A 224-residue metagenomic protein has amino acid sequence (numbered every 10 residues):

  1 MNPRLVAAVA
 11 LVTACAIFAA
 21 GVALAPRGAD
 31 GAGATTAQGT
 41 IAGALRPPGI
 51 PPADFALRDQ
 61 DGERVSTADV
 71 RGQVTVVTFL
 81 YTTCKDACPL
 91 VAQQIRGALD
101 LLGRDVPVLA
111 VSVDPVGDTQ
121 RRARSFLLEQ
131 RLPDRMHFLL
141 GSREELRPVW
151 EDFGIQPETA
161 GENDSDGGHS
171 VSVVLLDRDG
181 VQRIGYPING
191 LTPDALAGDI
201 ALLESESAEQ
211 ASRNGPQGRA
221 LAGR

Functional and structural regions predicted by a protein language model:
M1-D54, E206, R213-R224: N-terminal targeting signals for export/organelle localization
P52-A53, T75, S170-V171: Short loop/turn microsegments at loop-to-beta-strand junctions
T67-I95: Short active-site neighborhood of thiol/selenol oxidoreductases, capturing the structured segment around
V76-V77, V108, V173: Hydrophobic beta-strand anchors of alpha/beta hydrolase catalytic cores
L90-V149, R224: Structural microenvironment flanking redox-active thiols in thiol-disulfide oxidoreductases
D100-G103, L128-L132, E151-I155, V181 (+2 more regions): Sec-exported extracytoplasmic/periplasmic mature domains
R135-M136, R147, E151-E162, G167-V174: Structural micro-motif
G161-R224: Thiol-/selenol-based redox modules, centered on thioredoxin-like and closely related oxidoreductase domains
